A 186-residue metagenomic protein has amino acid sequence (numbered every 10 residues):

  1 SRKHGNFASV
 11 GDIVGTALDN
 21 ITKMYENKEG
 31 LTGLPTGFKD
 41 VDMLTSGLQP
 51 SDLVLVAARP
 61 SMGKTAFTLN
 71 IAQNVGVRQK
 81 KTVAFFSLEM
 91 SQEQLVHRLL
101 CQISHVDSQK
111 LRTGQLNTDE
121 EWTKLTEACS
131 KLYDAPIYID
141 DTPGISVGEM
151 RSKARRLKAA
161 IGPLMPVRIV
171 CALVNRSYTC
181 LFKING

Functional and structural regions predicted by a protein language model:
S1-P50, V106, D119-P136, S146-G148 (+1 more regions): Core recognition of P-loop NTPase motor domains used across DNA-transaction enzymes
M43, N70, N74, Q79-G162: Cytosolic-facing regulatory segments adjacent to core modules
P50-V54, K81: Pre-Walker A (Motif I) flank of P-loop NTPase domains
A58: The Walker A (P-loop) glycine that initiates the GxxxxGKT/S ATP-binding motif of P-loop NTPases
S61: Walker A (P-loop) phosphate-binding loop of P-loop NTPases
K64: Conserved lysine of the Walker
M165: Conserved acidic residues
I169-N185: N-terminal low-complexity segments that are often proline-rich with Ser/Thr-Pro
